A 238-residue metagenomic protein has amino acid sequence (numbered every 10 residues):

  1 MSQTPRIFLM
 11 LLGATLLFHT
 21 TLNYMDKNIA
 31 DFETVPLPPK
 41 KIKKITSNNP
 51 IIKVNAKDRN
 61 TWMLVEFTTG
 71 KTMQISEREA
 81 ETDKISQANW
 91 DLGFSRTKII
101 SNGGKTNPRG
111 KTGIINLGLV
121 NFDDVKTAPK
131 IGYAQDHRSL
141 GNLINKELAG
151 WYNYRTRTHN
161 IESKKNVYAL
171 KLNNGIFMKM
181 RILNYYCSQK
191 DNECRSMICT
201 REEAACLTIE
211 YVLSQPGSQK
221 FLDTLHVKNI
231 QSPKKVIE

Functional and structural regions predicted by a protein language model:
T4-L11, T15-E238: Surface-exposed, beta-sheet-biased, low-hydrophobicity segments with strongly acidic/polar composition
